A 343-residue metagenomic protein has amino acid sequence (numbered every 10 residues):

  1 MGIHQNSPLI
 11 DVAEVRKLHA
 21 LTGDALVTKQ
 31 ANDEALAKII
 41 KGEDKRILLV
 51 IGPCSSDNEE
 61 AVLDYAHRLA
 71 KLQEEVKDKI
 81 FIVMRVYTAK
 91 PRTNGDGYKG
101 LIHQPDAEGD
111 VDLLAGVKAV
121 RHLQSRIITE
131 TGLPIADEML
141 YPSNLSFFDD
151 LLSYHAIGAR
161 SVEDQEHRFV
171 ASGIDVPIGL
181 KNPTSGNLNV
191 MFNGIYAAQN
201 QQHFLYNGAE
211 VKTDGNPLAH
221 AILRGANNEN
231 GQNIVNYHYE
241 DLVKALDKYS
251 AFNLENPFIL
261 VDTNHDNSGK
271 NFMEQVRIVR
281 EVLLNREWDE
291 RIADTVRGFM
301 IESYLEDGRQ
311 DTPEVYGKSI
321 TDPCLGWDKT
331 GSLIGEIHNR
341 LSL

Functional and structural regions predicted by a protein language model:
M1-K41: N- or domain-start disorder-to-order transition segments that initiate the globular core
A37-K45, A251-N256: Glycine-rich phosphate/diphosphate-binding loops that line cofactor/substrate pockets in enzymes
L48-A61, D322: Conserved phosphate/anionic-ligand binding catalytic regions in large, soluble enzymes, centered on
G52, V261, G326: Conserved, mostly hydrophobic/aromatic
C54-D57, N256, N264-K270: Short acidic, Gly/Ser-rich segments with clustered Asp/Glu that frequently serve as metal-coordination loops in enzyme
A66, K79-K244, K248, H265-K270 (+4 more regions): Active-site-facing alpha/beta catalytic cores
S303-L341: Internal helix-turn-beta structural module
